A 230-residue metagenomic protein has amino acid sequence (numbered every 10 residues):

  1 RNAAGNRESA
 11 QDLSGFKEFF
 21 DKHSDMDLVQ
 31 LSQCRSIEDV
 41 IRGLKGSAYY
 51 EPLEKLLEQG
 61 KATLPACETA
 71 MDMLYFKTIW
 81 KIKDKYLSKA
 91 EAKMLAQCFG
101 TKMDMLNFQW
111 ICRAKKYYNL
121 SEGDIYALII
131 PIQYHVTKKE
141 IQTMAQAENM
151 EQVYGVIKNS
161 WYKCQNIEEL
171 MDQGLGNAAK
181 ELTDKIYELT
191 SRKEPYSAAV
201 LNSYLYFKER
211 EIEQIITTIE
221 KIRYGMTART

Functional and structural regions predicted by a protein language model:
R1-T230: Extended alpha-helical surfaces
